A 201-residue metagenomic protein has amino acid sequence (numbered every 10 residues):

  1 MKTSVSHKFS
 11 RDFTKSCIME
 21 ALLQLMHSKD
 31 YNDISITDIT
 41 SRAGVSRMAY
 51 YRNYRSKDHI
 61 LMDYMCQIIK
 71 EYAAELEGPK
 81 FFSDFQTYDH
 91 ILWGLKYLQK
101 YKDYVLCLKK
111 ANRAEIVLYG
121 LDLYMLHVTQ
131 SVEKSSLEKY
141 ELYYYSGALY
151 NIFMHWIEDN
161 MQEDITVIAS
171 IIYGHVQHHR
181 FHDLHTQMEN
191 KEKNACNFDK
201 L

Functional and structural regions predicted by a protein language model:
M1-L25, R42: Basic, helix-initiating cap at the start of DNA-binding domains
M1-R11, H185-L201: N-terminal intrinsically disordered/low-complexity leader segments
L23-Y31, E75-G78, Y101-V105, Q130-E133 (+3 more regions): Basic, amphipathic alpha-helical hairpins
L25-H59: Helix-turn-helix
S35-I36, M65-A73, P79: Short, basic, alpha-helical segments at the C-terminal edge of helix-turn-helix-like DNA-binding modules
E77-Y104: Hydrophobic alpha-helical connector segments
D89, K110-G147, F181: Amphipathic alpha-helical packing segments from all-alpha helical-bundle domains
K139-H179: Hydrophobic alpha-helical segments that form the core of small-molecule binding pockets and/or dimer interfaces
